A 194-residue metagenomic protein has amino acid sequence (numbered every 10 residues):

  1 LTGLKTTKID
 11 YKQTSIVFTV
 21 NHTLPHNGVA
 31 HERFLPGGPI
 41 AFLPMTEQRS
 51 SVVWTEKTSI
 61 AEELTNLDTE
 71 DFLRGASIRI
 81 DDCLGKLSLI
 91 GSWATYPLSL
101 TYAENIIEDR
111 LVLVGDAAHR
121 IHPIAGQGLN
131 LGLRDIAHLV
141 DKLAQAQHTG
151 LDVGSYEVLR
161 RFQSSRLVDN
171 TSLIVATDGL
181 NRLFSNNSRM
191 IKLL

Functional and structural regions predicted by a protein language model:
L1-T95, A103: Conserved FAD-binding catalytic core of PHBH/FMO-like flavoproteins
G3, N21, P25, K57-S59 (+4 more regions): A broad detector of the eukaryotic-type serine/threonine protein kinase catalytic domain
K8, P44, L131, V168-S172 (+1 more regions): A generic short alpha-helical patch detector that favors 3-5-residue windows in or near N-terminal regions
Q13, L133-I136, R166, T177: Short amphipathic alpha-helical/adjacent loop interface patches that line ligand and macromolecule-binding sites
G37, D109, I124, V168 (+1 more regions): Residue-level signal for short amphipathic helical patches enriched in basic/charged and nearby hydrophobic residues
I60-E157: FAD/FMN-dependent oxidoreductases across multiple families
D141-L194: C-terminal helical "tail/cap" subdomain of flavin- and related membrane-associated enzymes
